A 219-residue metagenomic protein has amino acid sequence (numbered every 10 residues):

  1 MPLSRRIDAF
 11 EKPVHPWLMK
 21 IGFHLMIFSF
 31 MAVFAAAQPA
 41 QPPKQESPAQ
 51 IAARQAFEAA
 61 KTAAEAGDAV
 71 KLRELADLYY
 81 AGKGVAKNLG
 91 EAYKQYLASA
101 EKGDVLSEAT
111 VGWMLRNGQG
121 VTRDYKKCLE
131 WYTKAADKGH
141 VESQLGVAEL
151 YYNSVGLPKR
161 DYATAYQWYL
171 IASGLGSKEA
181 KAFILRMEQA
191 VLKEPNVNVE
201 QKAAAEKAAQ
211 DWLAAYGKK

Functional and structural regions predicted by a protein language model:
R6-E11, H15: Short, positively charged and aromatic/hydrophobic N-terminal segments
I21-V33: Bacterial N-terminal signal peptides
A35-E74: N-terminal leader/linker segments that initiate helical-solenoid repeat arrays
Q41-Q45, E179-K219: Terminal, low-structured helical/coil segments at or just beyond the last alpha-helical repeat
E65-D68, L72, A81-K83, N88 (+6 more regions): Short helix-capping/linker turns of helical repeat alpha-solenoids
E74-A81, Q95, T110-N117, G146-S154 (+1 more regions): Hydrophobic face of amphipathic alpha-helices that form TPR/SEL1-like repeat modules and related alpha-solenoid
